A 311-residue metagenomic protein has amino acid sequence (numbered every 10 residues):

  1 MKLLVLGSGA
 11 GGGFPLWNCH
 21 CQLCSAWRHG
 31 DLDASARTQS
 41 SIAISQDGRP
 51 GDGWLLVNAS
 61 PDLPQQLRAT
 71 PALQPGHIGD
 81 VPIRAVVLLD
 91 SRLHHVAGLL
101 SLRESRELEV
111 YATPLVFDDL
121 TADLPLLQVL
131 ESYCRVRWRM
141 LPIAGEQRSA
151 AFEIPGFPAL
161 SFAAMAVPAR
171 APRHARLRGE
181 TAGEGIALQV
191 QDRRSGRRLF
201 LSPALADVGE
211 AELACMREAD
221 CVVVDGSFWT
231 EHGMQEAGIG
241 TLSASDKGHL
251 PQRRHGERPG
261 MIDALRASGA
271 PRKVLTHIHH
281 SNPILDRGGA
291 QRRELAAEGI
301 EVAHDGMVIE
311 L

Functional and structural regions predicted by a protein language model:
M1-A72, G76, M140-C215, M307-L311: Core dinuclear metal-dependent hydrolase active-site scaffold
K2, E107-E109, R135-R137, S161 (+4 more regions): Residues at the starts of beta-strands that form the adenosine-phosphate
D47-L56, S60-A112: Active-site metal-binding motif and surrounding structural segment of the metallo-beta-lactamase
L56-S60, P82-H94, A112-T113, L199-L205 (+3 more regions): Active-site neighborhood of phospho(di)ester-bond hydrolases with catalytic His/Asp-centered motifs
V81, C134, P158-L160, R217 (+2 more regions): Structured loop/turn residues at beta-strand edges in well-structured enzyme cores
L102-M140: Long, hydrophobic, well-ordered secondary-structure blocks that form the structural core and pocket-lining surfaces
V116-T121, E146-Q147, E231, S281-L285 (+1 more regions): Short, charged/polar "capping" segments at the starts of alpha-helices and the immediately preceding loops
G183-G185, R194-R198, L205-G306: Cap/insert and terminal regions of metallo-dependent hydrolase folds
